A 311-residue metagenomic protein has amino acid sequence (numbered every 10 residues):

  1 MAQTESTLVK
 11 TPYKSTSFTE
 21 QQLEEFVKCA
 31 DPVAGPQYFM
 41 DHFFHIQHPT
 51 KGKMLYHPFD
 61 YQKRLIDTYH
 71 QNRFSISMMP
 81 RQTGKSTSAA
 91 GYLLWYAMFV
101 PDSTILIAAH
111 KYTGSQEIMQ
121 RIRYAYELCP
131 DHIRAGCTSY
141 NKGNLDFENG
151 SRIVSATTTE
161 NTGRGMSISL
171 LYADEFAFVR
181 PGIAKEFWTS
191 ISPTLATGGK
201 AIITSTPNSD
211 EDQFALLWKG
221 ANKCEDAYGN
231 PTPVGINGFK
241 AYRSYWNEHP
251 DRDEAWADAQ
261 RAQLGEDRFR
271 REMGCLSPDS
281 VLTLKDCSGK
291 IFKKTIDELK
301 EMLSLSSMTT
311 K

Functional and structural regions predicted by a protein language model:
M1-C275: Short, flexible loop motifs at catalytic/binding sites
C275-K311: HINT superfamily self-processing domains
